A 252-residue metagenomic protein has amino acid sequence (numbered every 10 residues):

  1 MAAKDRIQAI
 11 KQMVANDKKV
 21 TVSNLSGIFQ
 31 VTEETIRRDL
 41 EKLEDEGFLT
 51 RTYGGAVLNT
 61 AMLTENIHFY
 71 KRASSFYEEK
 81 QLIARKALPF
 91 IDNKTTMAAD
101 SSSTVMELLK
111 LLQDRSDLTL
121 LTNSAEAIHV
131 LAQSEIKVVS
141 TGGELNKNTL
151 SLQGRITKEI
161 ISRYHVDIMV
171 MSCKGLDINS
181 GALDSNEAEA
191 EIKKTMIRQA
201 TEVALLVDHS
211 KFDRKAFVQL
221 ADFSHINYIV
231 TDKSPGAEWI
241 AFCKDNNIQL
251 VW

Functional and structural regions predicted by a protein language model:
A2-D5, Q12, T21-L25, Q30 (+2 more regions): Conserved phosphate- and dinucleotide-binding cores of soluble alpha/beta proteins, encompassing both enzyme active
A2-F29, E34, R38-A98, L109-D117 (+2 more regions): HTH-adjacent hinge/linker in prokaryotic transcriptional regulators
D100-S102: Glycine-rich beta-strand-to-loop/alpha-helix junction loops that act as flexible
T104, A127: A generic "binding-loop/recognition-motif" signal
